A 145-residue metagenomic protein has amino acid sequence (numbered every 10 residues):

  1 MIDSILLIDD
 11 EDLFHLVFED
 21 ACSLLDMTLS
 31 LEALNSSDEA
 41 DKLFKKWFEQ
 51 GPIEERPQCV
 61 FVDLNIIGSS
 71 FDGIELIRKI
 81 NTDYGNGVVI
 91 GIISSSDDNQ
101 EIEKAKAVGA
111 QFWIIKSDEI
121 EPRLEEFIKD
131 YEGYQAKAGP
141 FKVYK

Functional and structural regions predicted by a protein language model:
D3-C22: Conserved acidic segment of CheY-like receiver
A33-C59, R123: Acidic, metal-coordinating helix/loop segments flanking the phosphotransfer/catalytic sites of two-component signaling
E55-C59, Y84-V89: His-Asp phosphorelay/catalytic-motif detector in bacterial-type signaling
V62-N65: Active-site residues of response regulator receiver
F71, E75, S96-I114, D118 (+1 more regions): Alpha4 helix (beta4-alpha4-beta5 surface) of REC/receiver domains from two-component response regulators
F71-N86: Short amphipathic alpha-helix used as the core "switch/output" element in two-component signaling
G87-D97: A short, hydrophobic beta-strand element within the central beta-sheet of small alpha/beta folds
P122-K145: CheY-like receiver
